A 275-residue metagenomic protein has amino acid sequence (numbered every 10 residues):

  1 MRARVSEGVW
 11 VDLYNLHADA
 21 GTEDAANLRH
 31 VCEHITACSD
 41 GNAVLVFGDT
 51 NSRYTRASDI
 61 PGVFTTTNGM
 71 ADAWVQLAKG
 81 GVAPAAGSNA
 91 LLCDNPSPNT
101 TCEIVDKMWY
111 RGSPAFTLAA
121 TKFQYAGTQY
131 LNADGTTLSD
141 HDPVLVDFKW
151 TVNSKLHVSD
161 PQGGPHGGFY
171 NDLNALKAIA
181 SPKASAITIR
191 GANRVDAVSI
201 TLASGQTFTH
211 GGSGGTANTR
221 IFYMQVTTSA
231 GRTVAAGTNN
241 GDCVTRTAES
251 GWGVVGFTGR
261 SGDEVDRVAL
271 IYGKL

Functional and structural regions predicted by a protein language model:
M1-N15, F148-W150: Beta-strand-turn-beta hairpins that frame and shape the catalytic cleft of phosphate-ester-processing enzymes
V9-Y14, G69, T101-V105, D140-V144 (+5 more regions): Residues that flank catalytic or metal-binding motifs in active/ligand-binding sites
L16-A18, D49-T50: Active-site metal-binding loops of divalent metal-dependent hydrolases
H17-A20, K122-N132, T238-C243: Short, solvent-exposed aromatic-acidic interface loops
A20-E23, S97: Extracytoplasmic/periplasmic, Sec-exported soluble proteins
T22-N42: A long, amphipathic alpha-helix that forms part of the scaffold/cap immediately adjacent to metal-dependent active
A37-V44, S52-L156: Metal-dependent phosphoester-hydrolase catalytic domains
N153-L275: Lectin-type carbohydrate-recognition ectodomains
